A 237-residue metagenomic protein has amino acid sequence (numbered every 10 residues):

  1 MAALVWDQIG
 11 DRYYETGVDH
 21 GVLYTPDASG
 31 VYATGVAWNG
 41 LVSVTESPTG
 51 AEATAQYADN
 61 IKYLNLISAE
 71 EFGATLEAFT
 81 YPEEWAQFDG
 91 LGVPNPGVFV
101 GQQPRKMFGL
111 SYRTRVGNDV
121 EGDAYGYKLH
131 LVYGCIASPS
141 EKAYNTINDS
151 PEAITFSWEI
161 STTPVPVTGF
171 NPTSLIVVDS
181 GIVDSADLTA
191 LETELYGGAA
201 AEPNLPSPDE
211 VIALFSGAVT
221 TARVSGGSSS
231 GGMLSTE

Functional and structural regions predicted by a protein language model:
M1-E46: Polar/acidic, low-complexity leader/linker segments enriched in S/T/G and N/D
A2, T236-E237: Hydrophobic membrane-targeting and insertion signals
E15-T25, G109-R113, Y127-Y133, S174-L175: Ordered hydrophobic segments in well-structured contexts
G40-S43, G134, S157: Extracellular/lumenal ectodomain signal focusing on beta-strand-rich modules and carbohydrate-recognition contexts
E46-P48, Q56-W85, S150-V165: Oligomerization/assembly interface segments of phage tail-like spikes and tubes
K62-S140: Structured, beta-strand-rich domain cores that present glycine/charged loop surfaces used to bind extended ligands
P139-G227: Mixed-charge, glycine-accented linear interaction segment located at domain edges/termini
G227-L234: Ser/Thr/Gly/Pro-rich low-complexity, disordered linker/stalk segments of secreted and cell-surface proteins
